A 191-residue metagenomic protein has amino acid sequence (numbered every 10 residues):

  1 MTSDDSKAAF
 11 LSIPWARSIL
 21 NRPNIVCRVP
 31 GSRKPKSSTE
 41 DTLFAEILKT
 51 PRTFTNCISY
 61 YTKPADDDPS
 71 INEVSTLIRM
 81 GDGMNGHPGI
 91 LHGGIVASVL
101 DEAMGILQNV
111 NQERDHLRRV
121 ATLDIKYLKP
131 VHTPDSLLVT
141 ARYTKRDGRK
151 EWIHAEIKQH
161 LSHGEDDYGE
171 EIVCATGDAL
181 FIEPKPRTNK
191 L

Functional and structural regions predicted by a protein language model:
M1-C27, V131-T133, T144-L191: HotDog/MaoC-like acyl-thioester-processing domains
M1-G83: Non-catalytic linker/capping segments at the edges of enzyme domains
Y61-K63, L128, R142-R146: Short beta-strand micro-motifs enriched in acidic
P64-D66, E73, L91-L117: Active-site helix/loop of acyl-thioester processing domains in fatty-acid/polyketide metabolism, spanning hotdog-fold
L77-R79, D124-K126, T140-R142, E156-K158 (+1 more regions): Residue-level recognition of well-ordered beta-strand positions that form the cores of beta-sheet-rich folds across
M80-G94: Short histidine-centered catalytic/ligand-binding loop motif
A103-L138: Hydrophobic beta-strand-centered segment that forms part of the acyl-chain substrate-binding groove
